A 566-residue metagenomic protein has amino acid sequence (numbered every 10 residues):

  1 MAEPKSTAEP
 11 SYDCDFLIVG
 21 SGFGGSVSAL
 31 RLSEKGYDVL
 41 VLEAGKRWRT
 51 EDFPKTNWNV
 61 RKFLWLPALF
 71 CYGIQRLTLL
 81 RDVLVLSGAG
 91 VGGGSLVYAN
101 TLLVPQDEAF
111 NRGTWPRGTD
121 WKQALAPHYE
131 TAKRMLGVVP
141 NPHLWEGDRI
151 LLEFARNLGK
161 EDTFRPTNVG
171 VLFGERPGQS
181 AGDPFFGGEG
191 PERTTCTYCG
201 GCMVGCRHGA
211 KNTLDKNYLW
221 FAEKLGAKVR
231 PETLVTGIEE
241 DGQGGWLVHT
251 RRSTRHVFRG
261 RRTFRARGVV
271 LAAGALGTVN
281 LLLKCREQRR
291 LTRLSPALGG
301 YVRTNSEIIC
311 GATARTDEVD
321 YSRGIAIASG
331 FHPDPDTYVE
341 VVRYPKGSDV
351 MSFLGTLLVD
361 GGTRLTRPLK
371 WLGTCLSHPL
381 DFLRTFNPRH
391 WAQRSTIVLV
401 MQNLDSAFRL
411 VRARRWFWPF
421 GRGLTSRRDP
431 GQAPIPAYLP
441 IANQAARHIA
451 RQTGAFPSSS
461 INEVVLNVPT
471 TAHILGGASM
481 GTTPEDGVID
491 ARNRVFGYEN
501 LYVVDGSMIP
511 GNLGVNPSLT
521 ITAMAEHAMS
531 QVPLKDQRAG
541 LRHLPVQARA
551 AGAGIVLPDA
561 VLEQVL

Functional and structural regions predicted by a protein language model:
M1-F16, E34-K35, L534-L566: Extreme N-terminal leader/targeting segments of oxidoreductases
D13, Y72, C199-C202, E240 (+2 more regions): A glycine-rich dinucleotide-binding beta-alpha-beta segment and adjacent secondary-structure elements that constitute
F16-V41: N-terminal Rossmann-like FAD-binding beta1-loop-alpha1 element of flavoenzymes
E34, D38, G45-T56, H208 (+8 more regions): Glycine-rich loop(s) and the adjacent beta-strand/alpha-helix scaffold that form part
V60-L144: Redox-cofactor-proximal catalytic regions of oxidoreductases
L79, Y98, V104, G118 (+7 more regions): FAD cofactor-binding and catalytic pocket of flavoenzymes
G94, G506-S518: Glycine-rich phosphate/pyrophosphate-binding beta-alpha loops
D120-E232, N467-T470: Conserved redox-cofactor binding core of oxidoreductases
